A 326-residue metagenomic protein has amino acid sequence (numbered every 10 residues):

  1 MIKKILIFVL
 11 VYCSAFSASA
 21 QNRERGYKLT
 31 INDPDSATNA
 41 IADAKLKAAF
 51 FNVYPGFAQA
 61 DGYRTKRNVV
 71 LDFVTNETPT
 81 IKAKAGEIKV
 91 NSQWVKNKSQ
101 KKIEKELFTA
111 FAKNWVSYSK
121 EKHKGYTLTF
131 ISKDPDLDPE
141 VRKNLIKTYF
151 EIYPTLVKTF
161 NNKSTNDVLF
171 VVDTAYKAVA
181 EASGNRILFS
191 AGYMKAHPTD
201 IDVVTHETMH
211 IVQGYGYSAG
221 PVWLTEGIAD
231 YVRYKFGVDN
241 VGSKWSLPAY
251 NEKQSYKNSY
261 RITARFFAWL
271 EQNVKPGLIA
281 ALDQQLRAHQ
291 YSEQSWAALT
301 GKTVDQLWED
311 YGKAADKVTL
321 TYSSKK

Functional and structural regions predicted by a protein language model:
M1-N22: Bacterial Sec-dependent N-terminal signal peptides
G26-T205: Juxtacatalytic substrate-recognition/specificity segment
V95-K96, A175-A178, M194-K195, S218-A219 (+3 more regions): Solvent-exposed loop/turn segments at secondary-structure junctions within structured extracellular/periplasmic domains
I152, A219-Y260: Post-HExxH zinc-binding segment in Zn-dependent metallohydrolases
P198, D202, D230, A264: Membrane-embedded glycan transfer/ligation machinery that uses polyprenyl lipid-linked sugar donors/oligosaccharides
T199-D200, V204, G216, G220 (+1 more regions): Replace "multi-pass membrane enzymes" with "multi-pass membrane proteins
V204-Q213, I228, V232: Active-site His/Glu-centered metal-binding helix of metallohydrolases
Y260-A264, L270-K326: Pan-zinc metallopeptidase signature
